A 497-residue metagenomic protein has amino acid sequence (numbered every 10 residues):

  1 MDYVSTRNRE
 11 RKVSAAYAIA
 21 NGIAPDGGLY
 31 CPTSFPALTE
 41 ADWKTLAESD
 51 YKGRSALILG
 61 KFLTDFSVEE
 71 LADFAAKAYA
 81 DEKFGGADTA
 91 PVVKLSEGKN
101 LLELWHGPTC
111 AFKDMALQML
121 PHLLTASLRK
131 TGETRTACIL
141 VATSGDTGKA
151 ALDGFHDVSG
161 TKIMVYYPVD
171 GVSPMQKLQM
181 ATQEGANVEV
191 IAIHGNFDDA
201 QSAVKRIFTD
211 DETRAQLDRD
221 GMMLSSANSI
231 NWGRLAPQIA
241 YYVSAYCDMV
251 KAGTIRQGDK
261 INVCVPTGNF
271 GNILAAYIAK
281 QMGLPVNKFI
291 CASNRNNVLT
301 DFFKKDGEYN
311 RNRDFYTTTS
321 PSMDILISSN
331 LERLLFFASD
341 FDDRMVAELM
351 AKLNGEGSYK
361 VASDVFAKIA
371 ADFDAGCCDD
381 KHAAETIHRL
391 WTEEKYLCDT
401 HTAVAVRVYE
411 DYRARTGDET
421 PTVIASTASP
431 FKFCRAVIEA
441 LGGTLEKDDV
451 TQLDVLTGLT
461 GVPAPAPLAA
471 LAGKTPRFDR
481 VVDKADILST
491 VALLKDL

Functional and structural regions predicted by a protein language model:
M1-L497: PLP-dependent amino-acid enzyme catalytic core
